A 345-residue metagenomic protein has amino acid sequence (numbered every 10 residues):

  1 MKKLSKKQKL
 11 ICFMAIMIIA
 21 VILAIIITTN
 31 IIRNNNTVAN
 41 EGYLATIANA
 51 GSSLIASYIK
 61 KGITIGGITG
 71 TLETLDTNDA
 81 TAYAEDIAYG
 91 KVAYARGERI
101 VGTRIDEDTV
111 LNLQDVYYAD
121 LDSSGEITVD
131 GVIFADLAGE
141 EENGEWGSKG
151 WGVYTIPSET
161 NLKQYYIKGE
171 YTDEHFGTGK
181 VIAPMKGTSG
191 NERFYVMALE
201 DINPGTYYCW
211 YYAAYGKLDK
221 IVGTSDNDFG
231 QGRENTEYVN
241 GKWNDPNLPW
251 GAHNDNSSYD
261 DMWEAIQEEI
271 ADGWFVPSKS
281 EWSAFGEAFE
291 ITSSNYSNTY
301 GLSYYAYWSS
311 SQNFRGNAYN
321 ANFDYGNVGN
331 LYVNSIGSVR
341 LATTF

Functional and structural regions predicted by a protein language model:
K2, K7-Q114: Surface-exposed receptor/substrate recognition regions of extracellular proteins
S53, T81-A84, N256-D260, V276: Soluble non-cytosolic domains of exported or imported proteins
G67, A95, N112, S189-G190 (+3 more regions): A generic structural signal for short, non-catalytic loop/turn and secondary-structure boundary residues
D86, S258, M262, E281-F285: Stable alpha-helical elements in mature extracytoplasmic
T109-A271, I336-F345: Short, compositionally biased
M197, V276-P277: Short hydrophobic beta-strand that contains or immediately precedes a catalytic carboxylate
D272-G273, K279-F345: C-terminal, surface-exposed recognition/capping segments
